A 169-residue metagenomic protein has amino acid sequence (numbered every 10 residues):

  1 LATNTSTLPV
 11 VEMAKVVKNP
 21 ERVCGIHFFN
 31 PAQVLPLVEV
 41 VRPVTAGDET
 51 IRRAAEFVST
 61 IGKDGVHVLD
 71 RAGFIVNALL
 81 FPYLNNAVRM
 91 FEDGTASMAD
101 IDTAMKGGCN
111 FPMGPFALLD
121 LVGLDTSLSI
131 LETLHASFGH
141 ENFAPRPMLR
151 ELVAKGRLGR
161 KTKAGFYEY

Functional and structural regions predicted by a protein language model:
L1-N4, S129: A broad, low-specificity signal for short, low-complexity segments enriched in glycine/proline and polar/charged
T3-D70, F74-A78: Rossmann-fold dinucleotide-binding core
N4, H27, E39, N86 (+2 more regions): Acidic active-site catalytic centers that drive phospho-/nucleotidyl reactions and related ester hydrolyses
K15-K18, L80, L84, K106 (+2 more regions): A generic structural signal for secondary-structure junctions that act as hinges or helix/strand caps at the edges
Q33, L79-Y83, F111: Alpha-helix N-cap/N′ positions at the starts of helices
E49-R52, S59-D70, V88-D93, M98-Y169: NAD(P)-dependent Rossmann-like dehydrogenase/reductase catalytic/cofactor-binding core
